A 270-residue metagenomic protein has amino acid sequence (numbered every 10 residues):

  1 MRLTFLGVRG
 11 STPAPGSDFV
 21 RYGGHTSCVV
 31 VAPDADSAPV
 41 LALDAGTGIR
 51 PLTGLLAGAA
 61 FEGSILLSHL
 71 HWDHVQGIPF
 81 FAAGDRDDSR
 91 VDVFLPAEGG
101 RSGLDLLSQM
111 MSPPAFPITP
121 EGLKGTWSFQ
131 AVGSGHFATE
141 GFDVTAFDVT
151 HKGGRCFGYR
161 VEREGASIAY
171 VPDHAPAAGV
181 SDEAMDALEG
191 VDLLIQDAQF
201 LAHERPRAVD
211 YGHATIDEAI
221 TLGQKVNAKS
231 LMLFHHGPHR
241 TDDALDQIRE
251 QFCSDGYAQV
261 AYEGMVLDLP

Functional and structural regions predicted by a protein language model:
M1-A169, G179, M185, L245-P270: Binuclear metal-dependent hydrolase catalytic cores
V171-D173: DG-centered beta-turn motif at the end of beta-strands
A175-G264: Cap/insert and terminal regions of metallo-dependent hydrolase folds
